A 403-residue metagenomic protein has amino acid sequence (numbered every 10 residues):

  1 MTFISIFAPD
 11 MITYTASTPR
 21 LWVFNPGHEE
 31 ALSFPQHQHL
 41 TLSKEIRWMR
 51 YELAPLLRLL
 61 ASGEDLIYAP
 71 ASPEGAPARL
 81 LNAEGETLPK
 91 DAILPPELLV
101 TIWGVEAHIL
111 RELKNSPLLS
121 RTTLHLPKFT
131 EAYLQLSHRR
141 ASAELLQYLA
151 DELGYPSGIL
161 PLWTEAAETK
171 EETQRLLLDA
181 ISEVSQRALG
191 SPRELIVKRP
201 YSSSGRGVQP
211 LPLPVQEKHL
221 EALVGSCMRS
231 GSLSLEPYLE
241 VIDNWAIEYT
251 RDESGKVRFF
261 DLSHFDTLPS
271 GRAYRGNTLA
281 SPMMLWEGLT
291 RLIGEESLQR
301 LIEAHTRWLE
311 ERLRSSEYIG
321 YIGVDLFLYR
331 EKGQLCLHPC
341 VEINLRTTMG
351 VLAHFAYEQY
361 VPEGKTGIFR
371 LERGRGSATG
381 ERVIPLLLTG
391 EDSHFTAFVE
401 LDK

Functional and structural regions predicted by a protein language model:
I12-L59: N-terminal-proximal low-complexity accessory segments that begin disordered and transition into the first
I46-L56, L60, Y68-D179, E183 (+1 more regions): Conserved N-proximal alpha/beta basic substrate-recognition cap immediately N-terminal to, or forming the N-lobe
V184-P210, R229-V241, V324, E342: ATP-grasp fold ATP-binding core
P192-R193, H219-Y274, F327-C340: Phosphate-binding site of ATP-dependent enzymes
E194-L220, A246, S270-L289: Glycine-rich phosphate-binding loop of ATP-grasp-fold ATP-dependent ligases
Y249-R307, N344-E372: ATP-dependent carboxylate/phosphate-activation module, predominantly the ATP-grasp catalytic core and closely related
T290, E310-M349: Conserved metal-phosphate-binding beta-hairpin within the catalytic cores of diverse ATP-dependent phosphoryl-transfer
V361-K403: Peripheral (often C-terminal) accessory segments that flank ATP-dependent C-N-forming ligase machineries
